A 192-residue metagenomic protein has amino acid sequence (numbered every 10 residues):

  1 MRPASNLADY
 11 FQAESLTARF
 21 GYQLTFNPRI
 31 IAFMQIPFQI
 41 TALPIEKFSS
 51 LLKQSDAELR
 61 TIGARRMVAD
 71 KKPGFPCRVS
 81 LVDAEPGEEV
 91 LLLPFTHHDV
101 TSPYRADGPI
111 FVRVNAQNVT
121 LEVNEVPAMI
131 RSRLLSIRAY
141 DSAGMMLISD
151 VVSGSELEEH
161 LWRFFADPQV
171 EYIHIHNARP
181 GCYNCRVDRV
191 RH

Functional and structural regions predicted by a protein language model:
L7-Q12, Q23, P28: Short hydrophobic targeting helices and cationic amphipathic motifs that mediate membrane/organellar targeting
M34-K53: Extended boundary segments
D56, R60, R66-D150, H160: Conserved mixed alpha/beta catalytic, RNA-binding, or beta-rich assembly cores of soluble enzyme, regulatory
S136-Y172, H176, R189-R191: Short, hydrophobic/π-rich interface segment
A178-C182: Short Gly/Ser/Thr- and Asp/Glu-enriched loop/turn motifs at secondary-structure junctions
